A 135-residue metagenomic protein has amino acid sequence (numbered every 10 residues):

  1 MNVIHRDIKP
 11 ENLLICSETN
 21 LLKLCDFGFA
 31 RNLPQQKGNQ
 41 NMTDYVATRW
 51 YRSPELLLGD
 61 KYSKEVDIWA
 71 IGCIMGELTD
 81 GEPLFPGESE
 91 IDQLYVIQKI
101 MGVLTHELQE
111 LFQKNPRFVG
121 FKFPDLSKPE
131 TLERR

Functional and structural regions predicted by a protein language model:
V3-C16: Catalytic-loop of the protein kinase fold
K23-D26: Pre-DFG segment of protein kinase catalytic domains
F29-R31: Activation segment
N41-L56: Conserved activation segment of eukaryotic-like protein kinases, specifically the C-terminal portion of the activation
G59-K64: Activation segment
D67: Conserved catalytic-loop aspartate of Hanks-type protein kinases
L104-R135: C-terminal lobe substrate-recognition/regulatory segment of protein kinase catalytic domains
